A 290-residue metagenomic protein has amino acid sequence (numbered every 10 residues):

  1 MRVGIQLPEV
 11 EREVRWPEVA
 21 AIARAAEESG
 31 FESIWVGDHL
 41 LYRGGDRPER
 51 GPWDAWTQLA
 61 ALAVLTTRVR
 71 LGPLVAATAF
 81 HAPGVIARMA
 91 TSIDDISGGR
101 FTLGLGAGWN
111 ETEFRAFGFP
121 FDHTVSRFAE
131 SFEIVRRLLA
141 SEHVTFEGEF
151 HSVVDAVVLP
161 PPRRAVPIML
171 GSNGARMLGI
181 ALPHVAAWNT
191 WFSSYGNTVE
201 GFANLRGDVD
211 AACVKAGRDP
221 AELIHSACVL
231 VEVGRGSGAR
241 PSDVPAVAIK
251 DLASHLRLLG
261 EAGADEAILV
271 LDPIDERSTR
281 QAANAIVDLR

Functional and structural regions predicted by a protein language model:
M1-R290: Active-site-adjacent structural elements that line small-molecule/cofactor binding pockets in enzymes
